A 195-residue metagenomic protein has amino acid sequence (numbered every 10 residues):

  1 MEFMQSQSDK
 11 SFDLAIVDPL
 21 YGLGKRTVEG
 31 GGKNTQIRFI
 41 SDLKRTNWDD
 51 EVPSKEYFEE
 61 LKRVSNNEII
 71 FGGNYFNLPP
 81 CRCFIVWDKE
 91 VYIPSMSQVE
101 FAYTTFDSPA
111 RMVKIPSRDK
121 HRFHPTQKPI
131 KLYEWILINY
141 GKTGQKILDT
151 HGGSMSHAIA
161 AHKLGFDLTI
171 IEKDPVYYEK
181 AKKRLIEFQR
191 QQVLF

Functional and structural regions predicted by a protein language model:
M1-L148, S154-F195: Class I S-adenosyl-L-methionine-dependent methyltransferase catalytic core
